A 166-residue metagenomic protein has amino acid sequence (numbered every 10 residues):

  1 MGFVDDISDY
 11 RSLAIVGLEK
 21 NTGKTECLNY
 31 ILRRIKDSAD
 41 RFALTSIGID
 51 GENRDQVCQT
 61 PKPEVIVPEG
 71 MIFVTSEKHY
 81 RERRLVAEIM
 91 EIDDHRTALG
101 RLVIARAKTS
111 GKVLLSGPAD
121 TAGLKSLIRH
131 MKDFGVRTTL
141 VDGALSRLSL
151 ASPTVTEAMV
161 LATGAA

Functional and structural regions predicted by a protein language model:
G2-I47: Walker A (P-loop) phosphate-binding motif
S8-R11, D37-R41, T109-S110, F134-R137 (+1 more regions): Short coil/turn connectors at secondary-structure junctions
S12-L18, A105-G117: Short, basic, glycine/proline-bearing loop/turn elements
L18-E19, T45-G48, E77, S116-A119 (+2 more regions): Fold-independent oxyanion-binding glycine-rich loops and adjacent beta-strand/coil segments at enzyme active sites
C27, R54-C58, L150-V155: Short acidic, glycine/serine/threonine-rich loops at helix termini
I31-R106: N-terminal phosphate/diphosphate-binding loop that engages ATP/GTP or pyrophosphate donors across diverse enzyme folds
D55-V65, V74, K108, D120-D133 (+1 more regions): Acidic, Mg2+-coordinating active-site environments of NTP-dependent enzymes
D120, L124-A166: Conserved catalytic-core segment of NTP-binding enzymes
